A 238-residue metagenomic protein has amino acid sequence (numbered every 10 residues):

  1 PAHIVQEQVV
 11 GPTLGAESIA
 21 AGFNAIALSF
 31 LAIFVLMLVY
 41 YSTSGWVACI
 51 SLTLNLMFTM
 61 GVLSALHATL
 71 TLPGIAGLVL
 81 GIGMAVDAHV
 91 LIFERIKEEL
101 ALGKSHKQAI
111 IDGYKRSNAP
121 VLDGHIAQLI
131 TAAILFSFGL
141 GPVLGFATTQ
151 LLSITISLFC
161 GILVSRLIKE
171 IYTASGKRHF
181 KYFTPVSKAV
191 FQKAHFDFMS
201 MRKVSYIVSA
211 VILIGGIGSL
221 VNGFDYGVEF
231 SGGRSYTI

Functional and structural regions predicted by a protein language model:
P1-V10, E17-S18, G22: Extracytoplasmic
A16-T71, S137-G141, S200: Interfacial segments of transmembrane alpha-helices in multi-pass membrane proteins
W46-H67, L78-A85, F146-G161: Small-residue-enriched core segments of transmembrane alpha-helices in multipass membrane transport and channel
A65-T69, T131-T148, L220-G223: Transmembrane helix-loop junctions at the membrane interface of multipass transporters and ion channels
G81-A101, V121, L158-V164: Short helical (or helix-break) motifs at transmembrane helix termini and adjacent helical loops in multi-pass membrane
L100-I126: Helix-loop junctions and hydrophobic alpha-helical segments within the transmembrane domains of large membrane
L163-G216: Interfacial helix-loop-helix hairpins and adjacent transmembrane helices of multi-pass alpha-helical membrane proteins
V211, G216-I238: Juxtamembrane segments of multi-pass membrane proteins
